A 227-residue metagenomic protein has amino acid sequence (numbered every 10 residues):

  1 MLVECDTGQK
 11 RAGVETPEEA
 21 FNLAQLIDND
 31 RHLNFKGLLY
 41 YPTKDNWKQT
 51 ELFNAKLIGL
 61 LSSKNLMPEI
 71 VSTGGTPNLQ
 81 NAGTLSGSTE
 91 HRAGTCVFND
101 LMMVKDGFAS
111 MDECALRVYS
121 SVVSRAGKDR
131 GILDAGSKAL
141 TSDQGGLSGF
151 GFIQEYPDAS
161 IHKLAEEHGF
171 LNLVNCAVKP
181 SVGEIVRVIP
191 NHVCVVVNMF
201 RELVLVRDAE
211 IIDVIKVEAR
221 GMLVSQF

Functional and structural regions predicted by a protein language model:
L2-E4, I132: Generic enzyme active-site microenvironment
E4-S110, C114: Active-site loop/helix belt of alpha/beta enzymes
R11-P17, F35-T43, P68-G74, K105-D112 (+5 more regions): Low-complexity, flexible helical/coil segments
S63-N65, G83-T84, C114-A115, S124-R125 (+2 more regions): Solvent-exposed alpha-helices and their adjacent loops that cap or buttress functional pockets in soluble metabolic
N78-P157: Active-site loop ensemble at the mouth of alpha/beta enzyme cores that anchors a bound cofactor
D129, L133-F227: C-terminal accessory subdomain/extension
